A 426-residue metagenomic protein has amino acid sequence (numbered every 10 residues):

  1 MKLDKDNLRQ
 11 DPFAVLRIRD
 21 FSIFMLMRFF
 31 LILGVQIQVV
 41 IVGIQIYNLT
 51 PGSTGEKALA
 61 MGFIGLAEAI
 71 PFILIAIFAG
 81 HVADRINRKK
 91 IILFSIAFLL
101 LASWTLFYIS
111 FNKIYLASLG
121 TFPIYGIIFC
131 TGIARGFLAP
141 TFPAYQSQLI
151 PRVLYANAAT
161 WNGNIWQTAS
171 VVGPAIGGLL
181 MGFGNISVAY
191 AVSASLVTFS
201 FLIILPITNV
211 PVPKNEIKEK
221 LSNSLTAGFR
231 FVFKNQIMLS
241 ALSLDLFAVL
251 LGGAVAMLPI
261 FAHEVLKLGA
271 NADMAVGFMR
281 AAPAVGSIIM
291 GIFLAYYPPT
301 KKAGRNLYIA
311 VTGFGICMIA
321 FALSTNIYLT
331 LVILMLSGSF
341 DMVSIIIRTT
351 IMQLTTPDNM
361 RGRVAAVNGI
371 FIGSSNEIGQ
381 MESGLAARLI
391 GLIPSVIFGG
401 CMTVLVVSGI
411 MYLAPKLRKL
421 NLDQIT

Functional and structural regions predicted by a protein language model:
M1-R9, L205-A227, L422-T426: Flexible cytoplasmic inter-helical loops of multi-pass small-molecule transporters
D6-I70, R230, K234-P283: Helix-loop boundary and gating motifs at the non-cytosolic
F13-I18, K113-S118, E216-I217, F229-N235 (+1 more regions): Helix-boundary and loop/linker segments of multi-pass membrane transporters
A14, S147, T160-G163, N223 (+1 more regions): Short amphipathic alpha-helical coupling elements at transmembrane boundaries
D20-V40, I64-A83, N87-L100, F122-M181 (+7 more regions): Substrate-agnostic recognition of the 12-TM MFS/MFS-like secondary transporter fold
A60-A67, L74-F78, R85, K89-L101 (+7 more regions): C-terminal transmembrane bundle of multi-pass solute transporters/carriers
Y108-I127, F321-L334: Helix-loop junctions at membrane interfaces in 12-TM secondary transporters
S118-G132, N157-P213, M274-G277, A281-G286 (+2 more regions): Hydrophobic alpha-helical transmembrane segments
